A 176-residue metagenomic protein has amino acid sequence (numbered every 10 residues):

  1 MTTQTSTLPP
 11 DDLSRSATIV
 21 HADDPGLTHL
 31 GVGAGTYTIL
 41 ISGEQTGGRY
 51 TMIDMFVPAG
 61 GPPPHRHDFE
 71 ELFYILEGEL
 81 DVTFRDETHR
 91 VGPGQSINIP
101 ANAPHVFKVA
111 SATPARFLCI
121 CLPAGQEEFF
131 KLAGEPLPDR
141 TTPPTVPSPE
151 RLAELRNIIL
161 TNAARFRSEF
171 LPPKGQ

Functional and structural regions predicted by a protein language model:
M1-R49, T145-Q176: A short, N-terminal "cap"/entry segment at the start of jelly-roll beta-barrel domains of the cupin/DSBH fold
V20-H21, D86-P104: Short acidic-glycine-tyrosine-enriched beta hairpin
T36-T38, T51-H67: Conserved short histidine dyad/triad with adjacent acidic residue
I39, M52-D54, L72, T88 (+1 more regions): Conserved hydrophobic/aromatic beta-strand scaffold that supports enzyme active sites
T46, A101-E127: Ligand-binding loop in jelly-roll beta-barrel domains
P58-G60, P93-G94, N102, A112: Tight coil/turn sites that cap or link beta-strands
R66-Q95: A short beta-strand-loop-beta hairpin characteristic of the jelly-roll/cupin
E128-P147: A hydrophobic, small-residue-rich beta->alpha segment in the mid-to-C-terminal subdomain of diverse proteins
